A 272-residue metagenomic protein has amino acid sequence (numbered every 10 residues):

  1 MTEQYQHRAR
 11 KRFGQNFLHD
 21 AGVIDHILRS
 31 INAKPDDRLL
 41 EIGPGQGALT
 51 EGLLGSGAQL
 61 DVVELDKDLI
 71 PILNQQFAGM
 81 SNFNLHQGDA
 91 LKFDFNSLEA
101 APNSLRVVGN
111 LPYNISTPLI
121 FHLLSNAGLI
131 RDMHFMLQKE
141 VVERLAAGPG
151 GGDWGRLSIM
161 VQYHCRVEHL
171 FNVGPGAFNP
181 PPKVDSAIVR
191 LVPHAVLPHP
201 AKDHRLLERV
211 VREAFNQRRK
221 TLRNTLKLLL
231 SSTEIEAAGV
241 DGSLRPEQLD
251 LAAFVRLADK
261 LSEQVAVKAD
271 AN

Functional and structural regions predicted by a protein language model:
M1-E213, R256, K260-E263, V267-N272: Catalytic cores of RNA-modifying enzymes
P193, V211-N272: C-terminal lobe and adjacent flexible extensions of AdoMet/dcAdoMet transferase-like proteins
